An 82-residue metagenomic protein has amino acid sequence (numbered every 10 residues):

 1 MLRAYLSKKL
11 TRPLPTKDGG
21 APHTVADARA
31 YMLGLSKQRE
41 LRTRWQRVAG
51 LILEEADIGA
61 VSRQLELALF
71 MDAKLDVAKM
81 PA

Functional and structural regions predicted by a protein language model:
M1-G19: Short, charged/polar N-terminal "headpieces" of proteins
K8, A26-R29, Q46, G59 (+1 more regions): Non-catalytic, well-ordered alpha-helical scaffold segments
K8-K9, K17, K37, K74 (+1 more regions): Context-gated lysine
P13, Y31-G34, L51, E55 (+2 more regions): Residues that form generic nucleotide/phosphate-binding pockets
D18-G50: A short, structured beta-strand/loop element
E54-A82: Short, compact, well-ordered microdomains
